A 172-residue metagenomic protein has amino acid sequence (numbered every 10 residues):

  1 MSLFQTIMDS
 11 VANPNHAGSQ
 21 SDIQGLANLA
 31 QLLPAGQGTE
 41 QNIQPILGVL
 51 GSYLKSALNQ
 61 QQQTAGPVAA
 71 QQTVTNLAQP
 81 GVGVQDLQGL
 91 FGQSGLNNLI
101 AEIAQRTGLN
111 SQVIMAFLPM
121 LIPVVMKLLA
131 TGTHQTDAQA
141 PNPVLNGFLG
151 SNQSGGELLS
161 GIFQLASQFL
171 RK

Functional and structural regions predicted by a protein language model:
M1-K172: A structural "flexibility-hinge" signal
